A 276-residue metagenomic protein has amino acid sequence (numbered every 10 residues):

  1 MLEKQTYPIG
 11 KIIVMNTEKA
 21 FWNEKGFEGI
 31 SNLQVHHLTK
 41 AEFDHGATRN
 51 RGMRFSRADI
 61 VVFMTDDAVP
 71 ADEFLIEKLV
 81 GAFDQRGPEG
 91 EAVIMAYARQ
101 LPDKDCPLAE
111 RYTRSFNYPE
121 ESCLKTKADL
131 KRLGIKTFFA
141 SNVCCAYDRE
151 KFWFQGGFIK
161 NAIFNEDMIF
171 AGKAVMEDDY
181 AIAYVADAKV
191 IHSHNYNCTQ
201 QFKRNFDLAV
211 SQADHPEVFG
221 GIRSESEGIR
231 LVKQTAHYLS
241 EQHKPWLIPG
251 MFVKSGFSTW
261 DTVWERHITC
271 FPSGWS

Functional and structural regions predicted by a protein language model:
M1-I9: Short, acidic, metal-binding catalytic loop of nucleotide-sugar glycosyltransferases
I9-K19, H36-L38: Short beta-strand/loop segment that forms part of the nucleotide-sugar
T39-S56: Glycine-rich, basic loop-to-helix element that forms the pyrophosphate-binding segment of sugar-nucleotide handling
V61: Short aromatic/hydrophobic "clamp" motif used to bind/position activated sugar donors
E73-R111: Conserved donor NDP-sugar-binding/catalytic core segment of glycosyltransferases
K127-Y147, I163: A recurrent flexible, glycine/aromatic-enriched loop bordering the glycosyltransferase active site that acts as
I163-F170: Acidic donor-binding loop at a coil-to-helix junction in glycosyltransferase catalytic cores that engages
D207-V210, G221-S276: Non-catalytic, C-terminal membrane-associated alpha-helical segments of glycosyltransferases
